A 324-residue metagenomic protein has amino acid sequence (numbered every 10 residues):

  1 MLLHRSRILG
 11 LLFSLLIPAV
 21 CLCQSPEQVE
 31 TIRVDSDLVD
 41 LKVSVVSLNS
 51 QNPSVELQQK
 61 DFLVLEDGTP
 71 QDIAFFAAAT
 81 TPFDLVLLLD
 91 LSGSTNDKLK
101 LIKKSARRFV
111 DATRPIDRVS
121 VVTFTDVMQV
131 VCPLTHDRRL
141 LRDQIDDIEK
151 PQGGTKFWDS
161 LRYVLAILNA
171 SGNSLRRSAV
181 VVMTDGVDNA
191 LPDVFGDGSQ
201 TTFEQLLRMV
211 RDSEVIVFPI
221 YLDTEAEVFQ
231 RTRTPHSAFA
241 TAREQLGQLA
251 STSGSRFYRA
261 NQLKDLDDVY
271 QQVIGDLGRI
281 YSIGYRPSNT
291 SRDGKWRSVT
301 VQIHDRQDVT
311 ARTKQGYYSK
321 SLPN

Functional and structural regions predicted by a protein language model:
M1-R5: N-terminal secretory signal peptides that target proteins for export/translocation
G10-V20: Bacterial N-terminal signal peptides
C23-N324: Scaffold/interface architecture of coatomer-like assemblies
